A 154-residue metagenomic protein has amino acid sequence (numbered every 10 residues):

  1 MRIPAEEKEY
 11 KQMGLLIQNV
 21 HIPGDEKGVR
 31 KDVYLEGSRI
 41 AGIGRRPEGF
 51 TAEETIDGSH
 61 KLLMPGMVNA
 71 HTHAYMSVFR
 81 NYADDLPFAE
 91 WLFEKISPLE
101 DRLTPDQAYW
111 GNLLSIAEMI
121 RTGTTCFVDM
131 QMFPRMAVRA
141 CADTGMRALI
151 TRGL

Functional and structural regions predicted by a protein language model:
M1-F50, K61-L62: N-terminal metal-binding scaffold of metallo-dependent hydrolase/deaminase domains
Y10, L15-Q18, G49-W91, L113 (+1 more regions): Replace "His-x-His-based motif
N19-V20, D25, G58-S59, G66 (+2 more regions): Fold-independent oxyanion-binding glycine-rich loops and adjacent beta-strand/coil segments at enzyme active sites
E26, M76-R80, M130, M136: Active-site-proximal flexible loops/turns
R30-K31, R39-I40, E54, P134-R139: Extended hydrophobic secondary-structure segments
V78-W110, T144, L149-L154: Active-site gating loops and adjacent loop-to-helix segments of metal-dependent hydrolytic enzymes
N112-L154: Divalent metal-dependent hydrolysis catalytic cores, especially in the metallo-beta-lactamase
